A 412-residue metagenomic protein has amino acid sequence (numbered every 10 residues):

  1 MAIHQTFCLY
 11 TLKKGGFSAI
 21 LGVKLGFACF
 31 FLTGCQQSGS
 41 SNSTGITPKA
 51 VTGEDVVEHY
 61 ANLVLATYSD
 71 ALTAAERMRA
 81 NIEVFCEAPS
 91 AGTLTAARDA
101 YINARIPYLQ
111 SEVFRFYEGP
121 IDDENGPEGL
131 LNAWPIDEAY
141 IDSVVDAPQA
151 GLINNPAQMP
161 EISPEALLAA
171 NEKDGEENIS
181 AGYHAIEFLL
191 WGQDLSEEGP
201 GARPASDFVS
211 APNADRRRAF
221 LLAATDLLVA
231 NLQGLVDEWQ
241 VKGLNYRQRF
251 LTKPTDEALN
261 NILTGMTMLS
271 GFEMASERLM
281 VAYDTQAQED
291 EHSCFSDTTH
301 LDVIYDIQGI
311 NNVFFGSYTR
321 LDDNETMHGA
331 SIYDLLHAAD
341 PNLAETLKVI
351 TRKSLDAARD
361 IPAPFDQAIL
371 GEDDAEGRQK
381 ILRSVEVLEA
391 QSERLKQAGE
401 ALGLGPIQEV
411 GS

Functional and structural regions predicted by a protein language model:
M1-F17: N-terminal secretory signal peptides that target proteins for export/translocation
L32-G34: C-terminal motif of bacterial Sec signal peptides marking the signal peptidase cleavage site
Q36-S38: Bacterial signal peptide processing site
S40-T44: Ser/Thr/Gly/Pro-rich low-complexity, disordered linker/stalk segments of secreted and cell-surface proteins
G45-S412: Mature extracytoplasmic or organellar-lumen-exposed domains after removal of signal/transit peptides
